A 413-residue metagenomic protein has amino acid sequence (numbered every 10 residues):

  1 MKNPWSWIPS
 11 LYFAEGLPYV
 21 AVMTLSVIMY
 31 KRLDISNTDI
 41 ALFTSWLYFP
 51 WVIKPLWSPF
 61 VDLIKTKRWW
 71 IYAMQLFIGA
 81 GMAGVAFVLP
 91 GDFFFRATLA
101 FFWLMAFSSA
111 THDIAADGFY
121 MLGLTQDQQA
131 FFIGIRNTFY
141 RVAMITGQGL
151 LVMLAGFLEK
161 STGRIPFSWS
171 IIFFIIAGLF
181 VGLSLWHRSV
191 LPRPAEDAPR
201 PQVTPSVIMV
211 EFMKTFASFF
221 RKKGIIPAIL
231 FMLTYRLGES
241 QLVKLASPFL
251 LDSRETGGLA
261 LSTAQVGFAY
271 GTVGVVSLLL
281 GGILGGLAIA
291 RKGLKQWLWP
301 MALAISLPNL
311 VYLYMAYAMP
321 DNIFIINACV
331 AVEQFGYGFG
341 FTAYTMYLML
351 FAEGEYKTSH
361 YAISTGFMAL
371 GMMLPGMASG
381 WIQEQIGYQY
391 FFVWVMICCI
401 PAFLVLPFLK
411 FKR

Functional and structural regions predicted by a protein language model:
M1-K2, I35, A86-A97, T111-H112 (+3 more regions): Intracellular loop-helix junctions on the cytosolic face of multi-pass helical membrane proteins
M1-W51, I226-F231, Y235-E255: Helix-loop boundary and gating motifs at the non-cytosolic
S26, A110-L124, F339-E353: Intracellular juxtamembrane helix-capping segments at the cytosolic ends of symmetry-related transmembrane helices
N37-T38, Q126-I135, T263-A264, G354-S364: Loop-to-transmembrane helix entry/capping segments in MFS-fold secondary transporters and related SLC/MFSD carriers
I53-T66, L280-W299, Q383-E384: Helix-to-loop junctions at the C-terminal end of transmembrane segments in multipass secondary transporters
P59, T146-F167, G286-L287, L374-Y390: Transmembrane alpha-helix termini and helix-breaking/packing motifs in multi-pass membrane transporters
Y72, L76-F93, L303-D321: C-terminal ends and interior cores of transmembrane alpha-helices in multi-pass membrane transporters/permeases
Q296-Y344: C-terminal transmembrane helical hairpin of 12-TM major facilitator-type secondary transporters
